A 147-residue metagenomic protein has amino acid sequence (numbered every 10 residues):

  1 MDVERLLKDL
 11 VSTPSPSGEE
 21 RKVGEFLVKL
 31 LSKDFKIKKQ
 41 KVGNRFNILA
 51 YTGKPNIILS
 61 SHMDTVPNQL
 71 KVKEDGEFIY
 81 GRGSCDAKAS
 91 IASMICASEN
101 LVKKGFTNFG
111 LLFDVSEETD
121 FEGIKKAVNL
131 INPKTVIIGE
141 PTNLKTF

Functional and structural regions predicted by a protein language model:
M1-S84, F106: Acidic/His- and Gly-rich active-site-bordering loop/insert found across diverse amide/peptide-bond hydrolases
L7, L27, S90-A97: Alpha-helical packing segments of well-folded alpha/beta enzyme cores
T13-P14, G24-L27, I37, A87 (+2 more regions): Short linear motifs at secondary-structure transitions and domain/linker junctions
G18, P67, K88-A89, T119-E122: Residues that form or flank phosphate/diphosphate-binding pockets in enzymes that use nucleotide phosphates
V23, K71, S90, G123-I124: Residues at alpha-helix caps and immediate loop-helix transition turns in enzyme cores, especially N- and C-cap
M63-T65, A87, V115, P141: Generic detector of well-ordered alpha-helical packing
Y80-A92, E118: Short, conserved micro-motifs enriched in small and acidic residues
A92-F147: Acidic/histidine-rich catalytic neighborhood of metal-dependent amide-processing enzymes
